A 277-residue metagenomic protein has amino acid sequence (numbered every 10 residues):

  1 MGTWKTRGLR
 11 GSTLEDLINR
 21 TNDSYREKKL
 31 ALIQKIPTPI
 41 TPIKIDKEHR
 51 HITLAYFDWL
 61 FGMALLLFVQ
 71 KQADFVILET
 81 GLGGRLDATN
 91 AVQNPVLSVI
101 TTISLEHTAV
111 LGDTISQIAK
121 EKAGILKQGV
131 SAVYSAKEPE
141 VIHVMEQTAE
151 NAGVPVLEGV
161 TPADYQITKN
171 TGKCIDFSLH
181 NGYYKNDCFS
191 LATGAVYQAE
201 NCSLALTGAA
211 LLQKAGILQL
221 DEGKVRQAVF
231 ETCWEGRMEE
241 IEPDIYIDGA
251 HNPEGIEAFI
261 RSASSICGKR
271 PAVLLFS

Functional and structural regions predicted by a protein language model:
G2-Q93, A109-L111, P139-E140: ATP-dependent carboxylate-amine ligase catalytic core
D16, L60-V110, H143-C188: Extended acidic/charged loop-beta regions that coordinate divalent cations and stabilize anionic phosphate/carboxylate
F75-T80, L86-V99, I103-T108, Q117 (+1 more regions): Nucleotide phosphate-binding/pyrophosphate-handling subdomain across enzymes that bind or process nucleotide phosphates
G112-K120: Glycine-rich S-adenosyl-L-methionine
A119-Q128: Membrane-proximal helix-turn-helix segments that form the acceptor-binding/catalytic region of lipid-linked
K127-A136: Short loop-to-beta-strand entry elements in the cores of soluble alpha/beta enzymes
S131, P155-L157, R237, D244: Conserved beta-strand segments of alpha/beta enzyme cores
K137-P139, L157, D176, A195 (+1 more regions): Active-site glycine/GP-rich loop and adjacent strand/helix microenvironment that borders small-molecule binding pockets
